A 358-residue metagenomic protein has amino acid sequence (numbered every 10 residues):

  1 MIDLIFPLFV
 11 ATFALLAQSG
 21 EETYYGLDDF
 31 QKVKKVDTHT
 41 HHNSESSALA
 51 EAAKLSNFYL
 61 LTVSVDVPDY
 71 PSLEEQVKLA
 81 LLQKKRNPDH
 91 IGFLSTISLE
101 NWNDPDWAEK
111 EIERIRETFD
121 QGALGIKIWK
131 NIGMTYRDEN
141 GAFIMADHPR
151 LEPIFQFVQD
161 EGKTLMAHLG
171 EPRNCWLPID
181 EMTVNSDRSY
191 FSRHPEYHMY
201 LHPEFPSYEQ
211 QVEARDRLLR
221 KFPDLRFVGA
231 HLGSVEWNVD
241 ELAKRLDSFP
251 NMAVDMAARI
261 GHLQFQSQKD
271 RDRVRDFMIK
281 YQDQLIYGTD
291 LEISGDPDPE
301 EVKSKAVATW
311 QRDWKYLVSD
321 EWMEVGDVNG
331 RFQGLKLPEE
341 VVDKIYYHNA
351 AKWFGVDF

Functional and structural regions predicted by a protein language model:
M1-V10: Sec-dependent signal peptide recognition, specifically the positively charged N-region followed immediately by
F9-Q18: Hydrophobic h-region of N-terminal signal peptides that target proteins for export in Gram-negative bacteria
A17-H90, E109-K110: An N-terminally biased module of ancient metal coordination in phosphate/nucleic-acid-related enzymes
S19-D28, V77-M199, P203-E204, I260: Active-site gating/metal-coordination segments in enzymes
V36-T40, Y59-V63, I91-T96, I126-I128 (+4 more regions): Hydrophobic faces of well-ordered beta-strands that scaffold small-molecule active sites in alpha/beta enzyme cores
H39-S47, D66-Q76, E100-E109, Y136 (+4 more regions): Acidic-and-aromatic substrate-binding clefts and catalytic sites of carbohydrate-active enzymes
N87, D160-E161, F222-P223, F249 (+1 more regions): Helix C-cap/helix->beta junction micro-motif
P203, S207-R217, R226-F358: H/E-rich (His + Asp/Glu) clusters that bind or coordinate divalent metals
